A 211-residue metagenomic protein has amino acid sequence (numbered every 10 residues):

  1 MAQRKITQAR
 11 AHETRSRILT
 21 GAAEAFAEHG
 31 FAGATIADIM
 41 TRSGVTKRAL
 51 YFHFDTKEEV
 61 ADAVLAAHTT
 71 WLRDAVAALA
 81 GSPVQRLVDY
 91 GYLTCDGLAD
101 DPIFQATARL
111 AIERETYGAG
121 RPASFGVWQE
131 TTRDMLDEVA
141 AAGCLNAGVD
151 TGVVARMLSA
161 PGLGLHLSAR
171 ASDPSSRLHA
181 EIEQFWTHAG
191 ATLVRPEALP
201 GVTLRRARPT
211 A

Functional and structural regions predicted by a protein language model:
M1-H29, G33-V45, E58-D62, A67: Basic, helix-initiating cap at the start of DNA-binding domains
A2, G126-A141, S172-A211: C-terminal peripheral helix-coil segments that are non-catalytic and often amphipathic
A11, A61, L65, T69 (+2 more regions): Amphipathic, non-transmembrane alpha-helical scaffold segments
Y51-F54, E58: A short His-aromatic
A63, D74-F104, T151-A155: Hydrophobic alpha-helical connector segments
Q85, G120-V127, A141-M157, S176-A180: All-alpha amphipathic helical-bundle segments outside canonical DNA-binding/catalytic cores that form hydrophobic
Y92-L145: Short secondary-structure transition hinges
D96, A147-A169, R177-T192, A207-R208: Hydrophobic alpha-helical segments that form the core of small-molecule binding pockets and/or dimer interfaces
